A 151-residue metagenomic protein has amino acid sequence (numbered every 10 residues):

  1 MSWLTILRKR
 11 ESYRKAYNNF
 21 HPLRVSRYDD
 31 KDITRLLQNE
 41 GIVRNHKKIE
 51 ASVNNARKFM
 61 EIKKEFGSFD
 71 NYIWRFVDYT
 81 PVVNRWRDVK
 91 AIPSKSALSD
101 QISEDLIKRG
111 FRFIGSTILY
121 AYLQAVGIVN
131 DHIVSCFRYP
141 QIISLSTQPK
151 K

Functional and structural regions predicted by a protein language model:
M1-K151: HhH-family (HhH-GPD) DNA N-glycosylase catalytic core used in base-excision repair
